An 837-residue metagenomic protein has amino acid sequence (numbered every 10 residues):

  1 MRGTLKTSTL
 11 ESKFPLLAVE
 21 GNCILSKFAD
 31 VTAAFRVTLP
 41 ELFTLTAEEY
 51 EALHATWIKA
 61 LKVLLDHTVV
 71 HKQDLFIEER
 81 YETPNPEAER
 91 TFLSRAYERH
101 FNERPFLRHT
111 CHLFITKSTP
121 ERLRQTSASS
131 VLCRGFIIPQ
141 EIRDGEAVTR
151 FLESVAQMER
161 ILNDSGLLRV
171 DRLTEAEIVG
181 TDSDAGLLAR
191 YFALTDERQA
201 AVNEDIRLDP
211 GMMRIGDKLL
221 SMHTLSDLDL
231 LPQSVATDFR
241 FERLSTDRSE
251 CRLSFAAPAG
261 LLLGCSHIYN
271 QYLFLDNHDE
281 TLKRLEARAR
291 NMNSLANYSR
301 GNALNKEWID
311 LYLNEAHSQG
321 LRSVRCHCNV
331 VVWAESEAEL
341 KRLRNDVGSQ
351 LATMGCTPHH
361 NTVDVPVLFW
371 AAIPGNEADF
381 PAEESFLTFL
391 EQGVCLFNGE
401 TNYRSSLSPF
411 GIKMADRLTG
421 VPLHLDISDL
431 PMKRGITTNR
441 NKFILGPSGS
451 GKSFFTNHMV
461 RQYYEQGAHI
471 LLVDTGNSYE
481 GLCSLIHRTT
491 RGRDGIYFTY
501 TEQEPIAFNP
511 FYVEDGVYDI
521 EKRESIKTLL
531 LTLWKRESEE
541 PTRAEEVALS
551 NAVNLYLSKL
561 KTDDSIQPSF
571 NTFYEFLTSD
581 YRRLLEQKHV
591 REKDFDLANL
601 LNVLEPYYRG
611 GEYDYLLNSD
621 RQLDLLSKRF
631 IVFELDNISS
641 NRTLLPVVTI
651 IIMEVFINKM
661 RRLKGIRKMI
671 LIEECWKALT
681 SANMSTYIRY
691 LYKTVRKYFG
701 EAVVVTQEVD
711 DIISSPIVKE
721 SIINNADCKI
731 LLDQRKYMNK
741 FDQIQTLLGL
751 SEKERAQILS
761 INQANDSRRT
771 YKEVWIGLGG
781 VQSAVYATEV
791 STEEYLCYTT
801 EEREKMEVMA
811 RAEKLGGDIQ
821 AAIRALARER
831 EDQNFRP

Functional and structural regions predicted by a protein language model:
M1-T401: Extended, folded cores of ATP/NTP-driven motor/assembly subunits in large transport and secretion machines
C23-A29, N102-L107, S318-S323, A415-R417 (+3 more regions): Short glycine/proline-enriched loop/turn "hinge" motifs that connect secondary-structure elements and lie
L39-E41, D74-F76, K117-T119, A334-S336 (+6 more regions): Short, flexible loop/turn elements at secondary-structure junctions
A47, E51-V63, C356-T357, L368-L423 (+7 more regions): P-loop NTPase motor domains
N85-R90, S127-L132, G375-A378, L485-T490 (+5 more regions): Short secondary-structure boundary/capping segments
H100, V517-N571, P716-P837: P-loop NTPase motor core of the ASCE superfamily
S428-S450, F454-Q462, I470-L482, I496-E504 (+2 more regions): Conserved P-loop NTPase motor cores
